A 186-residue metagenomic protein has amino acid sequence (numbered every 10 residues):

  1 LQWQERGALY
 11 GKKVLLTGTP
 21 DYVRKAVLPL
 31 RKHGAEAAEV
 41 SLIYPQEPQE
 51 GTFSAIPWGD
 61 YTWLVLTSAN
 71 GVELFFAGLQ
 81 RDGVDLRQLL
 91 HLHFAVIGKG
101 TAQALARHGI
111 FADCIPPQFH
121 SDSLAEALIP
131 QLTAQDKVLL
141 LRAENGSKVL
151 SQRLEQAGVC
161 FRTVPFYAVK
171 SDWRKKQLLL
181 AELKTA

Functional and structural regions predicted by a protein language model:
L1-A186: Signature of uroporphyrinogen-III synthase
